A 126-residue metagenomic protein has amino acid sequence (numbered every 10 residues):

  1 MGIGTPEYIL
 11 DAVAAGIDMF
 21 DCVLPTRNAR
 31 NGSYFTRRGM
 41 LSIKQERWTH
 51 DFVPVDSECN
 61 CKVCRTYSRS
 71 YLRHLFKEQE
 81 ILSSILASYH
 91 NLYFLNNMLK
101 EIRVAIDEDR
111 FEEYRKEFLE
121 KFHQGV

Functional and structural regions predicted by a protein language model:
M1-V55: Glycine-rich phosphate/ribose-binding loops and adjacent secondary-structure elements that form binding surfaces
E58-V126: C-terminal extensions of enzymes
